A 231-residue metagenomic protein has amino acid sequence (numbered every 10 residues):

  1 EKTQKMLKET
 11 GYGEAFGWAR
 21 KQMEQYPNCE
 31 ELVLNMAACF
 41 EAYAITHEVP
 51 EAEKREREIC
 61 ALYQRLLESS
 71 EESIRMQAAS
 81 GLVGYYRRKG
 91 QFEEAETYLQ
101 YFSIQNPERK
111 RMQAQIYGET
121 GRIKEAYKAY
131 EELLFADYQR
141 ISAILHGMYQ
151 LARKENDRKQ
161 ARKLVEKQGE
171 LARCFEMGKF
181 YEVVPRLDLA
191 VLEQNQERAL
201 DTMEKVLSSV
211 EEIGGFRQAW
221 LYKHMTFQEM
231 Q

Functional and structural regions predicted by a protein language model:
K2, N28-V33, S70-A79, F102-M112 (+2 more regions): Generic helix N-cap/helix-start motif at coil->alpha-helix transitions
K2-P50: Helix-turn-helix/homeodomain-like alpha-helical modules used for DNA recognition and transcription-factor dimerization
K5-A19, E48-Q64, V83-E96, Y117-Y127 (+2 more regions): Helix-turn-helix repeat elements of alpha-solenoid scaffolds
M36, Y43, G81-L82, Q113 (+3 more regions): Structural register within alpha-helical repeat arrays
A37, A42-V49, R88-G90, E119-G121 (+4 more regions): Short coil/turn linking the two alpha-helices of tandem helical-hairpin repeats
C39-E72, F216-Q231: Short coil/linker segments at helix-helix boundaries
R55-A61, S103-Q105, E132-Q139, K163-E170 (+1 more regions): TPR/TPR-like (Sel1-like) alpha-helical repeat modules
E176-Q231: Long, ordered, amphipathic alpha-helical scaffolds
